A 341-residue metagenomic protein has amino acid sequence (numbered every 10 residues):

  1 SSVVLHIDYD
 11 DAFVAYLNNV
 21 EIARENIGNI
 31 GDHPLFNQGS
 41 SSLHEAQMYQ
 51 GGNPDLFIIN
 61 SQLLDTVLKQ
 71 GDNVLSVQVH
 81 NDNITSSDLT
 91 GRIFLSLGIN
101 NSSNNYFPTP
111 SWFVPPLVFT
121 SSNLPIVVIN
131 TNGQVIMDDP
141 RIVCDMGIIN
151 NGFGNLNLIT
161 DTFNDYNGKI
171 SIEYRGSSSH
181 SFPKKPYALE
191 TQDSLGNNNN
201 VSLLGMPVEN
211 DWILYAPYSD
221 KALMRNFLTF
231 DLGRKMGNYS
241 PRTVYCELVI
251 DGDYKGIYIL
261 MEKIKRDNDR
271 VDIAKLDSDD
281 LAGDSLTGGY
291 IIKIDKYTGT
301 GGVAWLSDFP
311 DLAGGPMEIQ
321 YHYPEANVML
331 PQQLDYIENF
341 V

Functional and structural regions predicted by a protein language model:
S1-L17, L75, E318: Aromatic-lined ligand-binding clefts that engage carbohydrates, nucleic acids, or primary amines
V3-L5, S87-S96, K235, V244-E247: Composition- and surface-driven signal marking solvent-exposed, interaction-prone regions in large proteins
I7, N101-V341: Phosphate/dinucleotide-binding and metal-coordinating scaffold of catalytic cores in nucleotide-dependent enzymes
D10-D11, V20-I22, I27-I30, H80-T85 (+2 more regions): Acidic glycine-/aspartate-rich tracts in secreted/extracellular proteins
A12-V14, A23, D82-S86, I136-M137 (+2 more regions): Flexible loop/turn segments at secondary-structure boundaries
Y16-V20, D251: Short strand-turn-strand beta-turns centered on an Asx-Gly dipeptide
R24-A46, D267-D272: A short, polar/charged loop-to-alpha-helix boundary motif
G28, G39-P115: An acidic-aromatic loop/edge-strand motif
